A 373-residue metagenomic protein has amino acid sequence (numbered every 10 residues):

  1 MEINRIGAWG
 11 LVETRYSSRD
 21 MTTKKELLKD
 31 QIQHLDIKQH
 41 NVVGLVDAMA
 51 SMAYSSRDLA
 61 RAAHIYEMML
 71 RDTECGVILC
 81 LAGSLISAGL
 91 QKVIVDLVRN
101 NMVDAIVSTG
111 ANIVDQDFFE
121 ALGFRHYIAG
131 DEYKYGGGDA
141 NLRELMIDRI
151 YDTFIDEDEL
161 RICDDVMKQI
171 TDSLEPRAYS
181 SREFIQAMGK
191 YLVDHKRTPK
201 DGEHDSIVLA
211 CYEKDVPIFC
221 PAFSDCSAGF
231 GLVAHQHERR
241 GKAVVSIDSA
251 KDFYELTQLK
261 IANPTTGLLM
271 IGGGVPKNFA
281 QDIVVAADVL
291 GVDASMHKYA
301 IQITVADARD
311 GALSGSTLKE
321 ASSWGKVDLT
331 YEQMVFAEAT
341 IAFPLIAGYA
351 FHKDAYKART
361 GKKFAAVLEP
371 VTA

Functional and structural regions predicted by a protein language model:
I3, R15, A63-G76, A210-Y212 (+1 more regions): Glycine-rich phosphate/diphosphate-binding loops that line cofactor/substrate pockets in enzymes
I3-A63, E67-L70: N-terminal glycine-rich anion-binding loop in soluble enzyme alpha/beta folds
I6, V12, T23-E26, R57 (+3 more regions): C-terminal functional extensions of proteins
M52-V95: Active-site-flanking structural segment that lines cofactor/substrate pockets
V77-I86, I106, F219-F223, G241-L313: Glycine-rich anion-binding loop/nest that anchors nucleotide
G89-K92, D117-G123, F230-A234, A280-I283 (+1 more regions): Short acidic, glycine/serine/threonine-rich loops at helix termini
I94-I162: A generic, well-ordered mixed alpha/beta core segment in the N-terminal half of proteins
G138-A228: Ligand-binding beta-strand-loop-alpha-helix segment within the catalytic cores of soluble metabolic enzymes
